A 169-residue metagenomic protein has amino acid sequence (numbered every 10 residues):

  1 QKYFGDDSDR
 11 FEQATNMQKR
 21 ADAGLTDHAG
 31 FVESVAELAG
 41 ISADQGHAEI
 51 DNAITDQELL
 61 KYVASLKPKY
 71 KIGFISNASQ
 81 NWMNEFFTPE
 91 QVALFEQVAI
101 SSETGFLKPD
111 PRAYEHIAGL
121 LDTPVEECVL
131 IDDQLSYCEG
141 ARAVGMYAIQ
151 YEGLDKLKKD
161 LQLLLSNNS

Functional and structural regions predicted by a protein language model:
Q1-K61, S79: N-terminal helical cap/lid subdomain that shapes the substrate entry/recognition surface in HAD-like hydrolases
K2, N16, G30, S34 (+6 more regions): Alpha-helical elements of Rossmann-like donor-binding domains used by nucleotide-donor carbohydrate transfer enzymes
F4, G40, K69-Y70, G145 (+1 more regions): Glycine-centered loop/turn motif at secondary-structure junctions
L38, S65-K69, L120, N167: Alpha-helix C-cap/termination motif
E49-N52, S65-K67, A148-Q150: Juxtamembrane/interface motifs at transmembrane-helix termini
D56-Q80, E90: Conserved serine/cysteine hydrolase catalytic core
S79-Q80, N84-S169: Asp-based, Mg2+/Mn2+-dependent phosphohydrolase catalytic module
